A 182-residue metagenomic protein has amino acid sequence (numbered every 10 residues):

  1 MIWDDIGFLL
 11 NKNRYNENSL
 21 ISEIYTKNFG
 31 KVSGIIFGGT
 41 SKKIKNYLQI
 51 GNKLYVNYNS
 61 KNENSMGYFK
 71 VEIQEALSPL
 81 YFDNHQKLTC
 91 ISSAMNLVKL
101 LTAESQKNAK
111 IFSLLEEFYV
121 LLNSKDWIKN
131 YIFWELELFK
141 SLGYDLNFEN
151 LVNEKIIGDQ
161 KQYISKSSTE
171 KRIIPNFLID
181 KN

Functional and structural regions predicted by a protein language model:
M1-L20, Y25-N182: Non-catalytic alpha-helical scaffolds and adjoining flexible linkers that form interface surfaces for assembly
